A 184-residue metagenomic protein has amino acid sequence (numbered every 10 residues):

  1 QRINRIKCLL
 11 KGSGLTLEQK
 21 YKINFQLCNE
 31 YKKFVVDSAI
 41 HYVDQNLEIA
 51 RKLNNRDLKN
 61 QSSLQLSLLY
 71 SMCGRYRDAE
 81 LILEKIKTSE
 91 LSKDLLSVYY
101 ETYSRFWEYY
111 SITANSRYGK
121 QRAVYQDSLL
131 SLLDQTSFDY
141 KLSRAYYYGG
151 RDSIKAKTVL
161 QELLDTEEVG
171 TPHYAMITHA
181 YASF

Functional and structural regions predicted by a protein language model:
Q1-F184: A "functional boundary" signal
